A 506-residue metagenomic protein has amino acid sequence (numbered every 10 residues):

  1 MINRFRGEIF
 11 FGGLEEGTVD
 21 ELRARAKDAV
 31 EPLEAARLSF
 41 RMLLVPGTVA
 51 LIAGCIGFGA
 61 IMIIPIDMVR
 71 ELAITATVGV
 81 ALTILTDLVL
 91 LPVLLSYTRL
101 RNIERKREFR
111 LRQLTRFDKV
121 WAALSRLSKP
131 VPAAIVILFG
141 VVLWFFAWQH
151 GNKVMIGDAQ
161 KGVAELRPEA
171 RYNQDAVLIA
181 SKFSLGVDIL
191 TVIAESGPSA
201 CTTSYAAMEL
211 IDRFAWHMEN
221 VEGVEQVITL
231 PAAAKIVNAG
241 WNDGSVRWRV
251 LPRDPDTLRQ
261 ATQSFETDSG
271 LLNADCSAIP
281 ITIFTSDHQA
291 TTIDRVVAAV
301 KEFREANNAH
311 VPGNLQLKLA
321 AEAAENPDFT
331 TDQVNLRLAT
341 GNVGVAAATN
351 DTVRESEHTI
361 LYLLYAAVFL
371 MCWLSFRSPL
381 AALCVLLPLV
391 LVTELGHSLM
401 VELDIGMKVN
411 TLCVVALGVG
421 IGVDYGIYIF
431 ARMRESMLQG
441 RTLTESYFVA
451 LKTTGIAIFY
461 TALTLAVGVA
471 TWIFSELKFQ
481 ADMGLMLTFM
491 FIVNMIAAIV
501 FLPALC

Functional and structural regions predicted by a protein language model:
M1-E15, G47, G54, V89-L90 (+5 more regions): Short helical (or helix-break) motifs at transmembrane helix termini and adjacent helical loops in multi-pass membrane
M1-N3, L380-F430, A470, A497-V500: Hydrophobic transmembrane alpha-helices and their membrane-interface caps in long multi-pass transport proteins
F5-I52, S436-Y460: Helix-loop junctions and hydrophobic alpha-helical segments within the transmembrane domains of large membrane
A36-T48, V69-A73, T77, D118-K129 (+9 more regions): Alpha-helical membrane-interface segments at transmembrane helix boundaries
L43, V93, R107-Q160, Q174-V177: Signature of alpha-helical transmembrane segments and their immediate interfacial
T48-L90, L95-S96, F369-W373, E394-G406 (+1 more regions): Hydrophobic, glycine/alanine-rich multi-pass transmembrane helices and their short helix-loop junctions in large
M155, A159-V237: Extracytoplasmic/periplasmic
E209, P255-V368: Extracytoplasmic
